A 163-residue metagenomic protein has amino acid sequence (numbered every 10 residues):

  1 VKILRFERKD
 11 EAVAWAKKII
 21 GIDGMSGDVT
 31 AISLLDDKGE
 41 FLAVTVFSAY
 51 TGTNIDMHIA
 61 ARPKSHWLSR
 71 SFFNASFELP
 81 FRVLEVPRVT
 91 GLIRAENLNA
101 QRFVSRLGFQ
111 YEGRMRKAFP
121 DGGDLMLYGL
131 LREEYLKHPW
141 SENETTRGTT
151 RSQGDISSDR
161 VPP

Functional and structural regions predicted by a protein language model:
F6-N54, P63-K64: Acetyl-CoA-dependent GNAT
S48-I59, E85-P87, D124: A conserved beta-turn-beta hairpin within the catalytic core of GNAT-like acetyltransferases that forms part
H58-L68, R94: A short, internal acetyl-CoA/4′-phosphopantetheine-binding micro-motif in the GNAT/acyltransferase core
L68-S76: Conserved acetyl-CoA pyrophosphate-binding loop and the N-cap/start of the following alpha-helix in GNAT-like
R82-I93: Conserved GNAT acetyl-CoA-binding A-motif
L92, Q110-L125: Conserved catalytic-core motifs of GNAT/GCN5-like acyltransferases
E96-G113: Conserved active-site alpha-helix within GNAT-family acetyltransferase domains
A118-P163: C-terminal "cap" of GNAT-fold acetyltransferases
